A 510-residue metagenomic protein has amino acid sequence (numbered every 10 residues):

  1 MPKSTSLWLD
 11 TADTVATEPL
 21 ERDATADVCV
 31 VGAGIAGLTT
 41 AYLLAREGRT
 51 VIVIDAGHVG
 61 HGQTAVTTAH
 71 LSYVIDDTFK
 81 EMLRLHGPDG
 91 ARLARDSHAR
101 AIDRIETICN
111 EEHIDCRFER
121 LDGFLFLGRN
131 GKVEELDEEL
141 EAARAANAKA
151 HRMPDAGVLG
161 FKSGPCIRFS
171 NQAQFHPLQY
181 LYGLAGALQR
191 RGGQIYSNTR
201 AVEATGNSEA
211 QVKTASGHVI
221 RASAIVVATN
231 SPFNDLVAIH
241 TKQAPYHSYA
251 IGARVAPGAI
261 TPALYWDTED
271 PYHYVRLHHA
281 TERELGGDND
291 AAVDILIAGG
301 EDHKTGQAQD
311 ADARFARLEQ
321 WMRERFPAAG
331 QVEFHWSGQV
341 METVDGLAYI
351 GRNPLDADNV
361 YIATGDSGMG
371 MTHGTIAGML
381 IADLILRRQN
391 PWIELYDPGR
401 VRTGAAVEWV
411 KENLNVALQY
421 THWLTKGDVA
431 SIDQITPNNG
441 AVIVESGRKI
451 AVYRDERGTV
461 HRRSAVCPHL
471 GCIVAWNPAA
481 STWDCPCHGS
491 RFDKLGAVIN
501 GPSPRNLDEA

Functional and structural regions predicted by a protein language model:
M1-T11, D77-L83, E106-G183: Flavin (FAD/FMN) cofactor-binding and adjacent substrate-gating region of FAD-dependent oxidoreductase domains
M1-V28, R46, L507-A510: Extreme N-terminal leader/targeting segments of oxidoreductases
A26-V53: N-terminal Rossmann-like FAD-binding beta1-loop-alpha1 element of flavoenzymes
R46-V66: Glycine-rich FAD pyrophosphate-binding loop
E134, E141-A146, C166-S223: Helical element adjacent to the flavin cofactor pocket in flavoenzyme catalytic cores
E203-H278, R283-G286, W423, G427 (+1 more regions): Flavin-dependent oxidoreductases
I251, A441-A510: Rieske [2Fe-2S] iron-sulfur-binding domain
E269-D270, G286-A292, K304-W409, R463: C-terminal catalytic lobe of FAD-dependent flavoproteins
